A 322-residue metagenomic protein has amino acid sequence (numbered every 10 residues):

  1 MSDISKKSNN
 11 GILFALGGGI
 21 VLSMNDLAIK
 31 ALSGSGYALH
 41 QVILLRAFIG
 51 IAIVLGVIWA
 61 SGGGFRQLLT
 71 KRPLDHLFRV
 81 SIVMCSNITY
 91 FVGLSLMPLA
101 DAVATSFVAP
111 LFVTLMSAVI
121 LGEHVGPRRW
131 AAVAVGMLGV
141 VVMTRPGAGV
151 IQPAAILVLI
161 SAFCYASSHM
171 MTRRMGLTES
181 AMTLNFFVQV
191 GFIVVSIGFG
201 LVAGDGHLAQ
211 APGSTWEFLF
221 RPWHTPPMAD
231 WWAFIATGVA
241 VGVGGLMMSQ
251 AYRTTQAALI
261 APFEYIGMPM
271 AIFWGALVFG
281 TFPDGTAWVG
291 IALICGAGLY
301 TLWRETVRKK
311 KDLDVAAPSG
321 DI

Functional and structural regions predicted by a protein language model:
G11-L16, G64-T89, P153-L159, Q210-V243 (+1 more regions): Loop-to-transmembrane-helix transition segments
K30, V54, V150-G213, F220 (+2 more regions): Transmembrane alpha-helical segments that form core, pore/gating elements of small-molecule transporters/exporters
L32, V42, G93, L99 (+6 more regions): Hydrophobic/aromatic residues within transmembrane alpha-helices of multi-pass small-molecule transporters
S35-C85, F163-M171, V188-G204: Transmembrane alpha-helices of multi-pass small-molecule transport proteins
V103-V108, G176-G191, G242-A276: Helix-helix packing/entry segments at the starts of transmembrane helices
A109-A131, P269-A287: C-terminal transmembrane-helix exit sites in multi-pass transporters
R128-R145, S161, T286-E305: Hydrophobic transmembrane alpha-helices of multi-pass small-molecule transport proteins
P269-I322: C-terminal-most transmembrane helix of multi-pass membrane proteins
